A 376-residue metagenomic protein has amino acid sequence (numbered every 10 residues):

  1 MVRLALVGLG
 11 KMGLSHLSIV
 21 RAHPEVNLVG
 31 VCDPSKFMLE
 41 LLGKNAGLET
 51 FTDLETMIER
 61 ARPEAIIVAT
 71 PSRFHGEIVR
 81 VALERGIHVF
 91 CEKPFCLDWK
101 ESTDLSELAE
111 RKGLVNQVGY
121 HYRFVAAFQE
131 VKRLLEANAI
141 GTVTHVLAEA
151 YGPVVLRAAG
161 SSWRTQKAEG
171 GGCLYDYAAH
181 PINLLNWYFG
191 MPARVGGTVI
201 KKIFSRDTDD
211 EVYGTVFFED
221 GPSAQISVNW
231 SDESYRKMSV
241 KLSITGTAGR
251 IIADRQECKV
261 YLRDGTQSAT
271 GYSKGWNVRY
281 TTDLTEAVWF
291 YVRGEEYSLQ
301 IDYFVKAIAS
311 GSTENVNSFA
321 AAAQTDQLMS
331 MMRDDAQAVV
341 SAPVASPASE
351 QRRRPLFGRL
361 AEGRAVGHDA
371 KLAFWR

Functional and structural regions predicted by a protein language model:
M1-N45, L372-A373: N-terminal Rossmann-like dinucleotide-binding module
H16, L48-L108: Beta-loop-alpha module in the N-terminal Rossmann-like domain of NAD(P)-dependent dehydrogenases, especially those
G30, E64-A65, H145: Short, Asp-centered acidic motifs that coordinate Mg2+ and/or phosphate in catalytic or ligand-binding sites
A65-V68, W289-Y291, L299-R376: C-terminal helix-rich "cap/oligomerization" subdomain common to oxidoreductases
D104-Y122, G141-V146: Rossmann-fold dehydrogenase core element
Y122-S205: Predominantly a Rossmann-like dinucleotide-binding segment in NAD(P)-dependent oxidoreductases
F204-D207, P222-L299, N315, L372-R376: NAD(P)-dinucleotide binding in Rossmann-like oxidoreductases
